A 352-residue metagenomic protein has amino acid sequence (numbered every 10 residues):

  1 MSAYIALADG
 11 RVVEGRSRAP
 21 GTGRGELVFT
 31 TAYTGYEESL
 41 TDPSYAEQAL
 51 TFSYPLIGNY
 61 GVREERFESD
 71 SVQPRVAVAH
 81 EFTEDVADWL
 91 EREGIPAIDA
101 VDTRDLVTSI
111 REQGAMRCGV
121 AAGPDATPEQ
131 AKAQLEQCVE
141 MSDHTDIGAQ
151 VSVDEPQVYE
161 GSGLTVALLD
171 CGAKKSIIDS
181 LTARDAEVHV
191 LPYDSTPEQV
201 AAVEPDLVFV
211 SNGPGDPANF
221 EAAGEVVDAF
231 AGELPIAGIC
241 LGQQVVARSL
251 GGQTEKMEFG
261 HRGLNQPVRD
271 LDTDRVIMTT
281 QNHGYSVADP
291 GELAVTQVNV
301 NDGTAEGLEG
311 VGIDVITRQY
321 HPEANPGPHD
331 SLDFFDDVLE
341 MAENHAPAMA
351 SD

Functional and structural regions predicted by a protein language model:
M1-T165, C171-I178, T182, P192 (+1 more regions): RNA-binding accessory domains that recognize and position tRNA/RNA substrates
L27, A97, V188-V190, T254 (+1 more regions): Generic structural signal for residues in well-ordered beta-strands
D102, C240, H283, H321: Active-site glycine-centered loops adjacent to acidic/histidine catalytic or metal-binding residues that shape
G163-A167, E187, P235, M278: Residues that mark the start of a beta-strand
L191-E198, D216: Short acidic loop-to-helix transition motifs that present clustered carboxylates
A202, L207, S211-M278, G284 (+2 more regions): Cysteine-nucleophile active-site neighborhood
D274-G312, D352: Catalytic beta-strand/loop cores that center a nucleophilic Ser/Cys/Thr and support acyl-enzyme chemistry
L308-M349: A glycine-centered loop/beta-turn motif at secondary-structure junctions
